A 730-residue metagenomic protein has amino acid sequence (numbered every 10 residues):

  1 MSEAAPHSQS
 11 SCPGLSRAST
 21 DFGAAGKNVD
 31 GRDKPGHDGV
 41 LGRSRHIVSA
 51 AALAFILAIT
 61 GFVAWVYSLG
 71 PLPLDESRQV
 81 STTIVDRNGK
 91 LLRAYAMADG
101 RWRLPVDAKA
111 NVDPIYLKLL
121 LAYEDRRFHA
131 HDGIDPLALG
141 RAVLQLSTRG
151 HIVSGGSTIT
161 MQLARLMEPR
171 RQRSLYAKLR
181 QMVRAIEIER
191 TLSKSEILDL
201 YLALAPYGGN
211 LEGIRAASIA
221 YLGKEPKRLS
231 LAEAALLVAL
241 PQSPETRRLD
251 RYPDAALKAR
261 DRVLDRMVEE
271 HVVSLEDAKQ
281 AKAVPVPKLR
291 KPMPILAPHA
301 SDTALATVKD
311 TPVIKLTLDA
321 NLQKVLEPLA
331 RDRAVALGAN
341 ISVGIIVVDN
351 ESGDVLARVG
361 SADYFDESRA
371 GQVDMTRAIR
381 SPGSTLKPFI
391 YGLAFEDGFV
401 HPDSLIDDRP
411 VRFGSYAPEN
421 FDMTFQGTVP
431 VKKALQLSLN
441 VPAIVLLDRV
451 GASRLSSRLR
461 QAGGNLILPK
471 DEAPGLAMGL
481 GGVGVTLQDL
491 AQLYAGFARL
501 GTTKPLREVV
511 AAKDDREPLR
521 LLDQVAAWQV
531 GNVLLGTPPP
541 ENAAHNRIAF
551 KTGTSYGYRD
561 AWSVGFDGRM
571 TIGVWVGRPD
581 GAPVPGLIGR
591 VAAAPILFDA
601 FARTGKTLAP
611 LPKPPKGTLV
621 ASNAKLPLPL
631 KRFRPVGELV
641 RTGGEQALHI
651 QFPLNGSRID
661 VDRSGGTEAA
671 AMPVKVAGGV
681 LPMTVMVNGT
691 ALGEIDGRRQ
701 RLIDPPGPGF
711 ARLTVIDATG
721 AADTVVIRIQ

Functional and structural regions predicted by a protein language model:
E3, V273, D515, I548-Q730: Soluble, non-transmembrane domains of envelope/secretory-pathway proteins that act on or interact with carbohydrate
G42-R87, S147: N-terminal type II signal-anchor transmembrane helix that functions as the membrane-insertion/stop-transfer segment
G61, H151-K324, E419, R460-D471 (+2 more regions): Non-catalytic, structured segments within soluble enzyme domains
L119-L121, D125, M267, L326 (+8 more regions): Active-site SXXK
H129-A138, E212-R215, L275-D277, R369 (+3 more regions): Short, well-structured active-site flanking segments
T148-R173, K227, R290-A306, V400-L455 (+2 more regions): Conserved catalytic neighborhood of penicillin-recognizing serine enzymes
A185, P241-A259, D310-L322, L329-D332 (+8 more regions): Active-site loop and adjoining helix of the penicillin-binding protein/serine DD-peptidase-beta-lactamase fold
L316-A336, V347, R358, D366-M375 (+3 more regions): A penicillin-recognizing enzyme superfamily signal
